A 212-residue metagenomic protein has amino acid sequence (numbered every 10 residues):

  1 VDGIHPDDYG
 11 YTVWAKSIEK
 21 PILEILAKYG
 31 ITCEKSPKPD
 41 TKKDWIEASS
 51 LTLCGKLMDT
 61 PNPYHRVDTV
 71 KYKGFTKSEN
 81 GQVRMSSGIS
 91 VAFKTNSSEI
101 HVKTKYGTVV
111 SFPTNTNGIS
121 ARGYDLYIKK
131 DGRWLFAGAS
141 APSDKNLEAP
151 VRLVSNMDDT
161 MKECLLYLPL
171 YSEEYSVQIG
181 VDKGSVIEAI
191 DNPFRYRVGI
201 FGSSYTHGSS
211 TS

Functional and structural regions predicted by a protein language model:
D2-S36: Histidine-centered active-site loop/cap adjacent to the catalytic His in serine esterases/O-acetyl transfer systems
D7, E19, N96-S97, S203-Y205: Generic hydrophobic/packing signal
L23-R197: N-terminal secretory targeting modules
R195-S212: Catalytic nucleophile-elbow at a beta strand-turn-alpha helix junction centered on a G-D-S/GDSL motif, marking
